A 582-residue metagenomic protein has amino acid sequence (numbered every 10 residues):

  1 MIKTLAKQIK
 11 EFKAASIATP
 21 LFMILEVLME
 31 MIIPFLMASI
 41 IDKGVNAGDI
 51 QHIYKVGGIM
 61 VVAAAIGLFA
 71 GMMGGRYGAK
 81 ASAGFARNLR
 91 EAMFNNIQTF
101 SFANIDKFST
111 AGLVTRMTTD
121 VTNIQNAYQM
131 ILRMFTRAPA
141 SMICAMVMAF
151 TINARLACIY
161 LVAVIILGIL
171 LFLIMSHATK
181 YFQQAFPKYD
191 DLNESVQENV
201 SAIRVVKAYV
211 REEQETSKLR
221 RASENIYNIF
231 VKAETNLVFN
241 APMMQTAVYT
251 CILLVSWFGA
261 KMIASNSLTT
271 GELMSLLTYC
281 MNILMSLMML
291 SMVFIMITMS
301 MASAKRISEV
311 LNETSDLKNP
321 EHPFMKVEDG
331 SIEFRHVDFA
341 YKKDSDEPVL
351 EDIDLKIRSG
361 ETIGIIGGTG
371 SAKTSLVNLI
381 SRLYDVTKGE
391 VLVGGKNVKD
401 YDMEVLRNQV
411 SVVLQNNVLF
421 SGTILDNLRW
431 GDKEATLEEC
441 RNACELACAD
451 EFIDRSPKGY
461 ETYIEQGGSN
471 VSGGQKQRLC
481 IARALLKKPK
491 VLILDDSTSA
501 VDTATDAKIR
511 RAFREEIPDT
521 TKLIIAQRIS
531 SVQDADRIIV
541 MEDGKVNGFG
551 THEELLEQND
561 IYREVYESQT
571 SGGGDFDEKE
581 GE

Functional and structural regions predicted by a protein language model:
M1-E30, M37, V45-I59, M73-G78 (+15 more regions): Membrane-integrated ABC transporters
E11, A15-L28, M60-A63, F69 (+2 more regions): Transmembrane helices of ABC transporter permease
E11-A14, T99-A103, T119-L132, T136 (+6 more regions): An intracellular "coupling" helix at the cytosolic face of ABC transporter transmembrane type-1 domains
I33, M37, G74, G78 (+8 more regions): Hydrophobic/aromatic residues in alpha-helical transmembrane segments
A47, A83, E91-T115, T119-V121 (+5 more regions): Short intracellular "coupling" helices and adjacent cytoplasmic loop segments at the cytosolic face of multi-pass
D49-I53, G58, C144, M148-V162 (+2 more regions): Helix-loop-helix
M325-E582: ABC-type nucleotide-binding domain
